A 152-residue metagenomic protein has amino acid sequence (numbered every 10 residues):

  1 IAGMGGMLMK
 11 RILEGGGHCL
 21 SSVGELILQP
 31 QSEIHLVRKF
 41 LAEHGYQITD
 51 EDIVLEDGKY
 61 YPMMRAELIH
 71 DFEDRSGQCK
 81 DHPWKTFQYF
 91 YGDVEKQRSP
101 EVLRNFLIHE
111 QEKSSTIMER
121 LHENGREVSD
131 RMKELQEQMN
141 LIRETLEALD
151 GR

Functional and structural regions predicted by a protein language model:
I1: S-adenosyl-L-methionine
M4: NAD(P)H cofactor-binding loop motif with strongest signal on the N-terminal glycine-rich segment
M7-M9: Short glycine-rich, flexible loops that bind phosphorylated cofactors or substrates
R11-R65: C-terminal substrate-binding/active-site "lid" region of AdoMet-derived donor-dependent transferases
I69-H70, R75-G151: An accessory alpha-helical subdomain
